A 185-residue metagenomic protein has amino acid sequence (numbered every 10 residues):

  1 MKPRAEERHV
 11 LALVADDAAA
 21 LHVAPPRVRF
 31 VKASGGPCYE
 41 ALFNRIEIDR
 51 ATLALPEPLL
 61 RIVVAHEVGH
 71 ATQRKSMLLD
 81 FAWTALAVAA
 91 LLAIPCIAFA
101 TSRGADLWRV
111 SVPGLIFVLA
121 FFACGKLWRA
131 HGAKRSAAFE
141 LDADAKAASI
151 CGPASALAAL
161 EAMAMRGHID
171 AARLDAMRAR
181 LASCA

Functional and structural regions predicted by a protein language model:
M1-R29: A metal-dependent hydrolase signature that marks the N-terminal structural subdomain at the beginning of catalytic folds
A18-V23, N44, P58, I62: Membrane-proximal topogenic or attachment-prone low-complexity segments at protein termini
V23-P25, R29-F43, A133-K134, A145-A185: Active-site-proximal gating segments in proteases and membrane effectors
V31-E57, R74: Active-site scaffold of zinc-dependent metalloenzymes
P56-T72: Short alpha-helix carrying the canonical HExxH Zn2+-binding catalytic motif
V68-T84, P153: Catalytic Zn2+-binding segment of zinc metalloproteases
A82-F99: Canonical alpha-helical transmembrane segments of integral membrane proteins
A98-M163: Metalloprotease/metallohydrolase-associated module, dominated by Zn2+-dependent proteases
